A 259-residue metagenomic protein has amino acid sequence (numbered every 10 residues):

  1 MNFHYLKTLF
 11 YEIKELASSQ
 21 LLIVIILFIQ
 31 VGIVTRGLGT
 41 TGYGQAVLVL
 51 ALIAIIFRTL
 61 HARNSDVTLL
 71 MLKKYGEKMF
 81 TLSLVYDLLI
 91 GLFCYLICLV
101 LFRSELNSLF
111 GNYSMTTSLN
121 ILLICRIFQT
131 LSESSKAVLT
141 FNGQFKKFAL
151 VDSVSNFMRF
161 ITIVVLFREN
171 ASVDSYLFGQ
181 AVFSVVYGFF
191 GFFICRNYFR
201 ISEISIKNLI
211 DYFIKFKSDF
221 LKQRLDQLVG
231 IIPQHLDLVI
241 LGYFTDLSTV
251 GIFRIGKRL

Functional and structural regions predicted by a protein language model:
M1-L9, M115, K146, V173-S175 (+1 more regions): Interhelical loop/hinge segments that connect adjacent transmembrane helices in multipass membrane
F3-K7, T35-G42, A54-Y86, T140-K147: Transmembrane-helix boundary and interhelical linker motifs in polytopic inner-membrane proteins
Y5, S65-T68, S134-F141, F145 (+2 more regions): C-terminal transmembrane helix end/exit motif
T8-S65, Y95, L99, C125 (+4 more regions): Signature of the first transmembrane helix
E12, L16, Y43-G44, V67 (+6 more regions): Alpha-helical transmembrane segments and their helix-entry boundary regions
T35-L48, K74-L84, F93-L123, G143 (+1 more regions): Membrane-interface helix-capping segments at transmembrane helix termini in multi-pass transporters
L52-T59, L96-I97, G111-S132, A149 (+5 more regions): Alpha-helical transmembrane segments of multi-pass membrane proteins
T116-L123, A149-F199, I252: Hydrophobic alpha-helical transmembrane segments
